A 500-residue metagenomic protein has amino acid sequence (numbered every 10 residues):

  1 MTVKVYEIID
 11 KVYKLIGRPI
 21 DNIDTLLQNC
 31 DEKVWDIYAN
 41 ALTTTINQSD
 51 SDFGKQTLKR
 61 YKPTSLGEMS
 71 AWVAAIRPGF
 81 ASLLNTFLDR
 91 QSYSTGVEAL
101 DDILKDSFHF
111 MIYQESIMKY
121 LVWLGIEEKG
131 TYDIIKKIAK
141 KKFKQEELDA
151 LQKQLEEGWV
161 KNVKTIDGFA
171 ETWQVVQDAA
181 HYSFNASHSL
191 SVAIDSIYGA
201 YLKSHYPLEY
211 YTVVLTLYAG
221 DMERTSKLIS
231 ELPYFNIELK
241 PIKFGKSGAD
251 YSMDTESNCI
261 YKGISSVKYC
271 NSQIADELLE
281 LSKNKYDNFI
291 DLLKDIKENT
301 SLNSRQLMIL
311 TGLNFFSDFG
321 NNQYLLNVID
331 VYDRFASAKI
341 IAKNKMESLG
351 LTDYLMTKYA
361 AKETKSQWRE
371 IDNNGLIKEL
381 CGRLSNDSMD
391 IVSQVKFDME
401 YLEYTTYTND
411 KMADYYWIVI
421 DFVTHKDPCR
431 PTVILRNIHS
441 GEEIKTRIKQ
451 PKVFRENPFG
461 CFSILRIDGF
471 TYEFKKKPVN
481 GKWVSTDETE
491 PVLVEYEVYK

Functional and structural regions predicted by a protein language model:
M1-K500: Noncatalytic, beta-rich nucleic-acid-contacting surfaces in large DNA/RNA-processing enzymes
